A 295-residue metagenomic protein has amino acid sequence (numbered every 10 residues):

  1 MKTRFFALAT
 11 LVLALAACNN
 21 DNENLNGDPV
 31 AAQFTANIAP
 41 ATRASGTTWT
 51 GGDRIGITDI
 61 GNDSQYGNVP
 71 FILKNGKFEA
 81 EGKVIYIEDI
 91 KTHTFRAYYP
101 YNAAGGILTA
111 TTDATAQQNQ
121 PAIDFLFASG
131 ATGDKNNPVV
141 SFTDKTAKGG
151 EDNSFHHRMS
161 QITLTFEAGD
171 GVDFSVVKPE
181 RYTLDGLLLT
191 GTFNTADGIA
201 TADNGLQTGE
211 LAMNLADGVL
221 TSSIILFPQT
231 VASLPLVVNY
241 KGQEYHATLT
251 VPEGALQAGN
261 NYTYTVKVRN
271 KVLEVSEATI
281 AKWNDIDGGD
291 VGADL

Functional and structural regions predicted by a protein language model:
M1-F5: Positively charged n-region of N-terminal signal peptides that target proteins for export
F6-T10: Sec-dependent N-terminal signal peptides
A14-A17: C-terminal motif of bacterial Sec signal peptides marking the signal peptidase cleavage site
N19-N22: Bacterial signal peptide processing site
N24-K178, Q207-I224, T230-A232, Q257 (+1 more regions): Short, low-hydrophobicity acidic/polar segments
S154, A168-D170, F227-D294: Exposed, polar/acidic Ser/Thr-rich sequence context and nearby capping/turn residues that mark flexible linkers
I162, V177-Y182, L187, S276-I286: Generic beta-strand hydrophobic packing signal
P179-N261: Contiguous ligand/interfacial binding patches
